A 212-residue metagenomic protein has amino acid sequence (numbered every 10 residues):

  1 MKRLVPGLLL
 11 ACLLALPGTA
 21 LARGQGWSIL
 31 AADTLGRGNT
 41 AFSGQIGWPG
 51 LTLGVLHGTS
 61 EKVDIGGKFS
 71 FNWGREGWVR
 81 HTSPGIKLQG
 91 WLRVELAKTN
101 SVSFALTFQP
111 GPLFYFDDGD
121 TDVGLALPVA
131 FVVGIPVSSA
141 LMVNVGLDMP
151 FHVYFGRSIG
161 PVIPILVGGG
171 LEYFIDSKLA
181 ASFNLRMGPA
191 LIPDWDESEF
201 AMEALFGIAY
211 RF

Functional and structural regions predicted by a protein language model:
M1-S28: Cleavable N-terminal export/targeting peptides
L4-V5, I46-G47, V162, I208: Short hydrophobic/aromatic segments of transmembrane alpha-helices and their interfaces
L8-L9, N39, G50, L166 (+1 more regions): Short beta-strand-initiation
T19-G74, A209: Short glycine/proline- and aromatic-enriched beta-strand/turn motifs that initiate or cap beta-hairpins
G26-D33, L96, N100-S103, T107-F212: Outer-membrane beta-barrel transmembrane domain signature
L35-R37, W48, G85, P164 (+1 more regions): Short, solvent-exposed coil/turn segments
A41, T52, D64, K87-W91 (+3 more regions): Membrane-embedded beta-strand positions in outer-membrane beta-barrel channels/transporters
K68-P110: Mid-chain, structured segments of secreted extracytoplasmic proteins
